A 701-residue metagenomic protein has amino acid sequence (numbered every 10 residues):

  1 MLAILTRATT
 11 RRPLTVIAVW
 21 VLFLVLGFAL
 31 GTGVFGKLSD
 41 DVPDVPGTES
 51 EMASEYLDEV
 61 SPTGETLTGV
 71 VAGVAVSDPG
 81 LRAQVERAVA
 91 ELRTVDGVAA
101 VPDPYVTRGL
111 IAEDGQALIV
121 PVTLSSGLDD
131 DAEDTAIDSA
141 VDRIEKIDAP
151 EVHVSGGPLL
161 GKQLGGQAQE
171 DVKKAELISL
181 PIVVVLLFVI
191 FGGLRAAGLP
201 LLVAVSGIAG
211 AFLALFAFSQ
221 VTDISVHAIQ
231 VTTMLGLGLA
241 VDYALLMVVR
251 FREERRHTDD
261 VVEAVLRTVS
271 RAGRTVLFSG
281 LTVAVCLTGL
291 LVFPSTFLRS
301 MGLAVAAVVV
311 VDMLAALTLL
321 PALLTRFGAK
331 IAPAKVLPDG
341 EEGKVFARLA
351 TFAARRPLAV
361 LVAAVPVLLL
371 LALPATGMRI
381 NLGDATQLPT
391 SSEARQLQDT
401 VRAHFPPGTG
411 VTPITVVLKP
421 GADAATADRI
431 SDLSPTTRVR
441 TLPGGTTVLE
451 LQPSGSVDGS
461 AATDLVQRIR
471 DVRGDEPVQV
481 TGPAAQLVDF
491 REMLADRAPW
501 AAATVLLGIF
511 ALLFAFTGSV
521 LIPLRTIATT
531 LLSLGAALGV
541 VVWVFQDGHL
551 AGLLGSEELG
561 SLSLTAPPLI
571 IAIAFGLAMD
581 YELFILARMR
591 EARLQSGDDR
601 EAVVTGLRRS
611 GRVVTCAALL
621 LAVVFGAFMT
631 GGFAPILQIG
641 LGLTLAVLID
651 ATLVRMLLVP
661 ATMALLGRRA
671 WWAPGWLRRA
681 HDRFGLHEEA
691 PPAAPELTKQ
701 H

Functional and structural regions predicted by a protein language model:
M1-K37, V98, D131-I380, A485-H701: Membrane-embedded transmembrane helical bundles of large multi-pass transporters/channels
G36, L67-A72, P121, M247-V249: Short beta-strands and strand-loop turn motifs
L38-V42: Loop-to-helix "switch" segment enriched in basic and acidic residues adjacent to catalytic/ligand pockets
V45, V311, L337-E341, P389 (+3 more regions): A general boundary/transition motif marking the beginning of the first structured unit of a protein
P46-T66, V74-G161, G377-L553, S561 (+2 more regions): Structured non-transmembrane domains adjacent to transmembrane bundles in polytopic membrane proteins
